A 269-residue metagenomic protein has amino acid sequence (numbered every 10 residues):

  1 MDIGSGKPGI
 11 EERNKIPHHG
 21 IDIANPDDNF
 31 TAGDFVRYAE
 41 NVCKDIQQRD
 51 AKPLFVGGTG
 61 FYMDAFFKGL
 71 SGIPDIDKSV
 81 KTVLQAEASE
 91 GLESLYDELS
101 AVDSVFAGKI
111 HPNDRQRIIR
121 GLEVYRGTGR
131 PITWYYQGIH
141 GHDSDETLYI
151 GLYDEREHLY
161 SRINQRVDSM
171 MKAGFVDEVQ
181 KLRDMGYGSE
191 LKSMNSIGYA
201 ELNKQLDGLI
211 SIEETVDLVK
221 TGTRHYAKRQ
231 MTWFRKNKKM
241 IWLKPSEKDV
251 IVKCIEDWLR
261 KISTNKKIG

Functional and structural regions predicted by a protein language model:
M1-G269: Phosphate/pyrophosphate-binding catalytic cores of soluble transferases and nucleic-acid-acting enzymes
